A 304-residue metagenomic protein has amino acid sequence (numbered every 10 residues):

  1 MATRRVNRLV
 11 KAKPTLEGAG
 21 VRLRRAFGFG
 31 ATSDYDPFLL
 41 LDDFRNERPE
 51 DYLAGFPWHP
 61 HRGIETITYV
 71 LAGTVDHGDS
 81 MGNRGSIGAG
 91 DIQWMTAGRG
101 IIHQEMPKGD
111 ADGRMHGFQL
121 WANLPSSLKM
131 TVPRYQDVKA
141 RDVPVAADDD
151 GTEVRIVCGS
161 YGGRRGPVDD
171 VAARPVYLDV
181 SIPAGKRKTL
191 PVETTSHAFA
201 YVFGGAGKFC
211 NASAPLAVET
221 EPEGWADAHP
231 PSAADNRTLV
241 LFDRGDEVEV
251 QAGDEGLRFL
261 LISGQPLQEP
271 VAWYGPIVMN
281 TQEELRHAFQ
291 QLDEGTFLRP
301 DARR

Functional and structural regions predicted by a protein language model:
M1-R304: Jelly-roll (double-stranded beta-helix
